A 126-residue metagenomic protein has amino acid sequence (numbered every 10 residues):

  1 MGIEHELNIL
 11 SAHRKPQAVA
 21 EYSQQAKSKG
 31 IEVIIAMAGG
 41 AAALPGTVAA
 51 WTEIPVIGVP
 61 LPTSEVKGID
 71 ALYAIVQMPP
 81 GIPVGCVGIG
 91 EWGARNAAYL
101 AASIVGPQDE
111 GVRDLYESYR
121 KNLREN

Functional and structural regions predicted by a protein language model:
M1-R14: Glycine-rich phosphate/diphosphate-binding loop of Rossmann-like nucleotide-binding domains
E6, K67-N126: C-terminal binding/interaction regions
E6-N8, I34-A36, I57, G85-G88: Short glycine-rich or small-residue beta-strand-to-loop segments that form or flank ligand, phosphate, metal/Fe-S
L7-L10, A20, Q25: Thiamine diphosphate
L10-A12, G39-G40, L61-S64, I89-W92: Short, ordered loop/turn segments at secondary-structure junctions
K15-A18, A38-T47, V66-I69, A94-A97: Short glycine/serine/threonine-rich phosphate/pyrophosphate-binding segments that cradle anionic phosphate groups
Y22-S64: Glycine-rich phosphate-binding loop
